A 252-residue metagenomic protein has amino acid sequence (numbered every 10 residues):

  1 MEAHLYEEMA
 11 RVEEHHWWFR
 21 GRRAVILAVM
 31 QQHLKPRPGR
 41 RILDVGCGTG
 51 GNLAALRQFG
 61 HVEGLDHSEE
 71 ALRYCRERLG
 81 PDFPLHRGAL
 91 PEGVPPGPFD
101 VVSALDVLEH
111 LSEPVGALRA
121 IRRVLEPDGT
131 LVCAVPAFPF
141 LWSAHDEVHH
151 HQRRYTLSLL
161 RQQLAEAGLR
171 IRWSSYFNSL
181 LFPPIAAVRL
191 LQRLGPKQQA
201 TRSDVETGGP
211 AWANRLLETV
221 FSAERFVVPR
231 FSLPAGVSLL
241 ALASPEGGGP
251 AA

Functional and structural regions predicted by a protein language model:
M1-L105, V115-L118, A211, P234-L239 (+1 more regions): Conserved N-terminal segment of class I S-adenosyl-L-methionine
R11, L131-R153, L157-Q163: Short, glycine-/aromatic-enriched active-site segment of Class I SAM-dependent methyltransferases
A71, P81, P139-L141, L180: Feature marks short, surface-exposed loop/turn motifs that line or immediately flank catalytic pockets and channel
G93, L181-A252: A C-terminal cap/extension of S-adenosyl-L-methionine-dependent methyltransferases that defines the acceptor-substrate
D106-H110: A short His-aromatic
V115-T130: A short glycine-rich, Lys/Arg-flanked "PGG" loop and its adjoining helix->strand segment in the class I
L169-S179: Conserved S-adenosyl-L-methionine
